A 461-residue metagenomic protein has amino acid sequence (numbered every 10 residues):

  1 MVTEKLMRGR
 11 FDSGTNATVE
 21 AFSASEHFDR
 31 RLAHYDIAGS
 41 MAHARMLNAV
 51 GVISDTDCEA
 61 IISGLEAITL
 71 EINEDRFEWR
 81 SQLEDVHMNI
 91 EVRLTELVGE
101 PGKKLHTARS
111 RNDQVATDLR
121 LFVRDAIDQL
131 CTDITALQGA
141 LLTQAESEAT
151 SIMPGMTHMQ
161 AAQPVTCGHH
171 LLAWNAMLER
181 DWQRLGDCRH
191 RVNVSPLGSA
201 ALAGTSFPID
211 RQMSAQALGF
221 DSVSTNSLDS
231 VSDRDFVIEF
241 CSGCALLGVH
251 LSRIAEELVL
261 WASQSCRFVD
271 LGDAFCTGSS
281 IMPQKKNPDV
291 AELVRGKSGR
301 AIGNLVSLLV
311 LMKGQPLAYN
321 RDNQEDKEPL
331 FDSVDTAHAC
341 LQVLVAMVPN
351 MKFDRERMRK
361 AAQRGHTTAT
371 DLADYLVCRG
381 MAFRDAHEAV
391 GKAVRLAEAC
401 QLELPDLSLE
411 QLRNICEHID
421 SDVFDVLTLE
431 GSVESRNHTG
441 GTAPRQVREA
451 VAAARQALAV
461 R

Functional and structural regions predicted by a protein language model:
M1-G204, I209-A215, T277-G278, D289 (+3 more regions): A helix-coil-helix interface module used to build multimeric assemblies and to scaffold catalytic/cofactor sites
V2-G39, E100-P101, M282-R461: Glycine-rich cofactor/substrate-binding loops
H43, G64-E71, R93, L97 (+15 more regions): Generic, well-ordered alpha-helical scaffold segments in large soluble proteins
H43-I53, F122, H169, I238-L246 (+1 more regions): Short, well-ordered beta-strand elements within core beta-sheets of diverse protein domains
V52-I53, C266-R267, A382, E403: Conserved hydrophobic residue
A60-S63, L228-D233, A389-A393, T428-G431: Short linear loop/turn motifs
L119-R120, R124-I127, C131-T132, E146 (+6 more regions): Charged, flexible cofactor/metal-binding loops and thiol motifs
